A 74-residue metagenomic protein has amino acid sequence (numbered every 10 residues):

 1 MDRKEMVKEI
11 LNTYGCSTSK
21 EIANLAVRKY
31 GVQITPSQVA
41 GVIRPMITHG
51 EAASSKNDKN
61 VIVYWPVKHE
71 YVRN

Functional and structural regions predicted by a protein language model:
R3-K8, P36, A40: Short, leucine-enriched amphipathic alpha-helices that occur as contiguous helical runs
N12-E21: Short capping segments at the starts of secondary-structure elements
K20-V32: DNA-recognition alpha helix
A40-I47: Short, hydrophobic-biased segments on the C-terminal half of alpha helices that form "recognition helices"
I47-N57: A short, conserved structural fragment
N57-N74: Short, cationic-aromatic polyanion-contact patches
